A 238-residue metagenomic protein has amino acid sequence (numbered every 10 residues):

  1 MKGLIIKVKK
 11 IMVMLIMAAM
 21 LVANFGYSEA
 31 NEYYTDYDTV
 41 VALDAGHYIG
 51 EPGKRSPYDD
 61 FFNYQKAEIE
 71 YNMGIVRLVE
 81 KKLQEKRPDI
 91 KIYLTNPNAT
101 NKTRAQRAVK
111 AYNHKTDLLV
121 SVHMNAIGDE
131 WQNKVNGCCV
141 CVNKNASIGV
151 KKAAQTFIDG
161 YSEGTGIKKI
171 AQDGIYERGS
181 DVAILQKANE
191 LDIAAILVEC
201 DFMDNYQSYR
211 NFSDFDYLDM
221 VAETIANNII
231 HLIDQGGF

Functional and structural regions predicted by a protein language model:
G3-V13: Bacterial N-terminal signal peptides that target proteins for export
V13-L21: Hydrophobic helical h-region of N-terminal Sec-dependent signal peptides in bacterial secretory/periplasmic proteins
L21-T35, F238: Sec-dependent signal peptide cleavage junction
N31-A108, H114, G128-D129, K134-N136: Active-site histidine-acidic residue metal-binding/catalytic motifs, centered on HxH/HExxH-like signatures
A42, L119-G128, D173-F238: Active-site-adjacent mobile loop/cap segments within catalytic or ligand-binding domains
H47-G50, P97-K102, M124-E130, N145-I148 (+3 more regions): Solvent-exposed loop/turn segments at secondary-structure junctions within structured extracellular/periplasmic domains
M73-V76, E80, A105-A108, T116 (+5 more regions): Extracytoplasmic/secreted envelope proteins and their assembly/folding machinery, especially bacterial periplasmic
G149-R178: Active-site-adjacent substrate-binding region of metalloamidase/peptidase-like peptide-processing proteins
